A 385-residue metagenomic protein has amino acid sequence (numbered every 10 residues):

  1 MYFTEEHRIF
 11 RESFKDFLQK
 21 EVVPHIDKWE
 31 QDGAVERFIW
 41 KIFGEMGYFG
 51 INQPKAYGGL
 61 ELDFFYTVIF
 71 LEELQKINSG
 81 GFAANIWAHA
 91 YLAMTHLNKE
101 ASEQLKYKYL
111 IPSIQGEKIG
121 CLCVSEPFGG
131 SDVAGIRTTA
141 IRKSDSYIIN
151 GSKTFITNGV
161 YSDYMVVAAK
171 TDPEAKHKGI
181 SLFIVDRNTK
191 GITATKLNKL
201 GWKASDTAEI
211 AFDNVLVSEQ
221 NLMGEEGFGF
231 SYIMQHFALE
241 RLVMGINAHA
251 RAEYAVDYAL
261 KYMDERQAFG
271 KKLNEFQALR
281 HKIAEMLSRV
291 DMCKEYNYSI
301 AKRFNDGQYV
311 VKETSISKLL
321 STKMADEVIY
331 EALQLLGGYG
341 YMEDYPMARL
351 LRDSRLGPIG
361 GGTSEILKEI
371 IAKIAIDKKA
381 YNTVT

Functional and structural regions predicted by a protein language model:
M1-G81, E100-L105, P112-E117, V133 (+4 more regions): Alpha-helical interface subdomain recognition
G47, F70-Q75, A169, V185-T189 (+1 more regions): Short Ser/Thr-interspersed hydrophobic loop/turn segments at strand-loop and sheet-helix junctions that line or gate
F82-Q104, G130: N-terminal glycine-rich flavin-associated loop
S113, F128-S131, F155-N158, D172-E174 (+1 more regions): Short Gly/Pro-enriched turn/cap motifs at secondary-structure boundaries
G116-V124: A short, Trp-centered hydrophobic/proline-enriched beta-strand micro-motif
G135, N188-S218: Flexible, small-/acidic-enriched active-site or ligand-binding loops
S146, N150-T195: A short core secondary-structure module
D213-Y232: Long, acidic (Asp/Glu-rich), low-complexity accessory segments flanking structured domains
